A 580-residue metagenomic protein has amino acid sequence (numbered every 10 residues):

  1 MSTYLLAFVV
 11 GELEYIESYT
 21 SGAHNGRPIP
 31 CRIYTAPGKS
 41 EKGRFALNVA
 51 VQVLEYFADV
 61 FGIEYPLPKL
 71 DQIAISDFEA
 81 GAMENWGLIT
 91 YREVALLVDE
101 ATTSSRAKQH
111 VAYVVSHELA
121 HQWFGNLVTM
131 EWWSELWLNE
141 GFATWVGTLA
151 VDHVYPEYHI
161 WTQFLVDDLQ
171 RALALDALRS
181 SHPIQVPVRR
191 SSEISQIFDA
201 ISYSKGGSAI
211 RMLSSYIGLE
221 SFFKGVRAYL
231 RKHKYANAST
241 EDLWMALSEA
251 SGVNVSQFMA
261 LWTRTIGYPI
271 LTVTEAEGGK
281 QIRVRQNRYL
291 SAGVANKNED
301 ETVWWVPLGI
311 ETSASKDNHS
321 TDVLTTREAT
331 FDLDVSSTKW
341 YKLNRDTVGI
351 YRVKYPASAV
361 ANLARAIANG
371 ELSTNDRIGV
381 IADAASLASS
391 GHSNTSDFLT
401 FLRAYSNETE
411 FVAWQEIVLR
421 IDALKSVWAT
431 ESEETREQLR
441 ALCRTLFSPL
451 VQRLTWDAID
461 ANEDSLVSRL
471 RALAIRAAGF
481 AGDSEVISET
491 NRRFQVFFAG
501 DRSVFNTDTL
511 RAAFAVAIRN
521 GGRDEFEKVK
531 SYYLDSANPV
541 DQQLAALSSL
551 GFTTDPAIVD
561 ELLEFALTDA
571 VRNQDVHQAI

Functional and structural regions predicted by a protein language model:
M1-Q52, P68, L173, F198 (+3 more regions): Non-catalytic architectural context of zinc metalloproteases
S2, H117, G218, T325-A329 (+2 more regions): Residue-level detector of functionally special positions within alpha-helical transmembrane segments of multi-pass
Y4, P66, T302-W304: Short loop/turn segments at connectors of secondary-structure elements within structured domains
L6-V9, D99, V146, A292-V294 (+2 more regions): Short helix/loop capping segments that flank catalytic or ligand/cofactor-binding pockets
G11-S18, N48-A50, S105-R106, L165 (+3 more regions): Short intrinsically disordered coil segments
R27-K297, A423, T430-T445, P449-R453 (+1 more regions): Hydrophobic alpha-helical and helix-loop surface patches within well-folded domains that function as non-catalytic
V255-Q257, I266-N344: Beta-strand-rich binding/interaction modules
N298, E311-T321, D332-I580: Long, ordered, helix-rich scaffold segments
